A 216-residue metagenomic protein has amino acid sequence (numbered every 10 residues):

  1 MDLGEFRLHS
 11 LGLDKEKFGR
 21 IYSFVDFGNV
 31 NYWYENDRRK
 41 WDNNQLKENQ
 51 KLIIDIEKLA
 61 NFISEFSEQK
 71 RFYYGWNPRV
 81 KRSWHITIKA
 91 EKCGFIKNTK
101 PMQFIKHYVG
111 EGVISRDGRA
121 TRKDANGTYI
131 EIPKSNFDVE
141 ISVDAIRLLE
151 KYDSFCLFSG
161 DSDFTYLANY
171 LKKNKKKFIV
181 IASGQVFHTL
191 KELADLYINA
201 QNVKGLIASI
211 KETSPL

Functional and structural regions predicted by a protein language model:
M1-I130, K177, G184-V186: Domain-level signal for Mg2+-assisted phosphodiester chemistry and nucleotide/NA-binding surfaces in nucleic-acid
I96-L216: Nuclease catalytic cores that cleave nucleic-acid phosphodiester bonds, predominantly acidic two-metal-ion
